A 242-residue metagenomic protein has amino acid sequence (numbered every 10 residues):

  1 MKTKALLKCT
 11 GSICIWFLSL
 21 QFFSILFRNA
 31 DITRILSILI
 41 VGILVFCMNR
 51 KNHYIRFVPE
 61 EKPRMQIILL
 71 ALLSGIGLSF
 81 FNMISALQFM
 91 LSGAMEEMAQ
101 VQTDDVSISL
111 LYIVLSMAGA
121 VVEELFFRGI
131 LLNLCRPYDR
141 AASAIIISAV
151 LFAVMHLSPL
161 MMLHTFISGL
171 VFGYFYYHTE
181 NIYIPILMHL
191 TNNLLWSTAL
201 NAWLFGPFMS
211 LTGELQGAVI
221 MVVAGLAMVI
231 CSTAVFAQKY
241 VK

Functional and structural regions predicted by a protein language model:
M1-S12, G217-V219: N-terminal membrane topogenic signal
C9-K51, L70: Alpha-helical transmembrane segments in multi-pass membrane proteins
C14, L72, I76, I113 (+9 more regions): Residue-level signature of the transmembrane alpha-helical core of multi-pass small-molecule transporters
F22, M161-L215: Functionally important transmembrane alpha-helices
L39, Q216-S232: Small-residue-rich transmembrane alpha-helices that serve as helix-helix interface/gating elements in multipass
N49-R56, S232-K242: Membrane-interface capping segments at transmembrane-helix boundaries
I55-V121, L125, N133, P137: Juxtamembrane helix-loop-helix connectors linking adjacent transmembrane helices in multi-pass membrane enzymes
V122-I147, Y174-N181: Membrane-interface helix/loop boundary segments of multi-pass membrane proteins
